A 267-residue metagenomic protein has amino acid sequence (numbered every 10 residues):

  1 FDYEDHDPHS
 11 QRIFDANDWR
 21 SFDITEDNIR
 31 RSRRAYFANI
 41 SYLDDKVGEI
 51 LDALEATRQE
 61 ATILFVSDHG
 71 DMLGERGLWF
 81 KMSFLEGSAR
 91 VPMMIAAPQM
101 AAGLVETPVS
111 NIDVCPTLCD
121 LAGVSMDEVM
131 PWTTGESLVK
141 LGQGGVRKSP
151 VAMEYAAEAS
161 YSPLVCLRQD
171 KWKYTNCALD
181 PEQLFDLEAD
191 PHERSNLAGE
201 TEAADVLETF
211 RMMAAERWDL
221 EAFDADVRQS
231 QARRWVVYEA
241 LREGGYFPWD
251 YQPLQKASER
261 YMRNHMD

Functional and structural regions predicted by a protein language model:
F1-P108, L121-M130, D205, P253-H265: Active-site-proximal cap/lid insertion segments
Y3, D7, I40-D44, G87 (+8 more regions): A structural signal for well-ordered alpha-helical scaffolds and beta->alpha junctions
N17, S21-D27, G199-D267: Long, internal low-complexity/basic segments
F37-I40, D44, G48-L51, E55 (+5 more regions): Non-transmembrane alpha-helical segments in soluble domains of secreted/periplasmic/extracellular proteins
K46, Q183, E193, A203-V206: Short phosphate-engaging motifs
I63, L184-A189, V206, F210: A generic structural signal for ordered secondary structure
H69-E75, A96, A101, I112-C115 (+7 more regions): C-terminal cap/loop subdomain of S1 sulfatases and analogous C-terminal strand-loop tails that border
L104-V105, N196-T201: Short histidine-centered catalytic/ligand-binding loop motif
